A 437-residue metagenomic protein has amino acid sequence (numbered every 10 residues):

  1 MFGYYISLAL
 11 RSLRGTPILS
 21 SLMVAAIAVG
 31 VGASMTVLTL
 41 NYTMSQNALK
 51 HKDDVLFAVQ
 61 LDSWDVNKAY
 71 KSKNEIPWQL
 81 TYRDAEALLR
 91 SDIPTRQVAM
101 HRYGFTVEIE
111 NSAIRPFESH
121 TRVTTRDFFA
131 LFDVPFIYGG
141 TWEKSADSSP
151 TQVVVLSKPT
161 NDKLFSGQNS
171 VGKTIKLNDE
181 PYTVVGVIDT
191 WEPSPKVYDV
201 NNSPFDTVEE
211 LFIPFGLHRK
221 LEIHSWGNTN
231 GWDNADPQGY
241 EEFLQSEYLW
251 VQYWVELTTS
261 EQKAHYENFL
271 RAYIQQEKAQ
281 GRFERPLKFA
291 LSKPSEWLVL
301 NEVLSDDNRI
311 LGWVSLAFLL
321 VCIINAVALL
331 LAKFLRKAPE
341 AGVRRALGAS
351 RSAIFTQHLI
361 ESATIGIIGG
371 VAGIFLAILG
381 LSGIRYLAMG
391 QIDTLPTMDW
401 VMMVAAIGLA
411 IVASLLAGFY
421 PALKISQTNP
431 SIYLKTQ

Functional and structural regions predicted by a protein language model:
G3-Y4, R11, I274-V314, R336 (+1 more regions): Membrane-helix entry/capping segments
T16, A33, M402-Q437: C-terminal membrane-exit region of the final transmembrane helix in multipass inner-membrane proteins
T16-K50: Short, strongly hydrophobic transmembrane alpha-helices
V37-I109, R115, E247-Q252: Membrane-proximal extracellular/periplasmic loop immediately following the first transmembrane helix
L38, V314-A341, P421: A hydrophobic alpha-helix feature that marks transmembrane segments and, especially, their cytosolic C-terminal ends
D62-W78, A99-D127, T141-V154, K176 (+2 more regions): Short acidic/polar micro-motifs at solvent-exposed secondary-structure junctions
D127-T141, Q152-N301: Mid-to-C-terminal secondary-structure elements that act as membrane-proximal/extracytoplasmic interface segments
I324, A328, E340-R385, A405 (+2 more regions): Transmembrane alpha-helical interface segments in multi-pass membrane proteins
